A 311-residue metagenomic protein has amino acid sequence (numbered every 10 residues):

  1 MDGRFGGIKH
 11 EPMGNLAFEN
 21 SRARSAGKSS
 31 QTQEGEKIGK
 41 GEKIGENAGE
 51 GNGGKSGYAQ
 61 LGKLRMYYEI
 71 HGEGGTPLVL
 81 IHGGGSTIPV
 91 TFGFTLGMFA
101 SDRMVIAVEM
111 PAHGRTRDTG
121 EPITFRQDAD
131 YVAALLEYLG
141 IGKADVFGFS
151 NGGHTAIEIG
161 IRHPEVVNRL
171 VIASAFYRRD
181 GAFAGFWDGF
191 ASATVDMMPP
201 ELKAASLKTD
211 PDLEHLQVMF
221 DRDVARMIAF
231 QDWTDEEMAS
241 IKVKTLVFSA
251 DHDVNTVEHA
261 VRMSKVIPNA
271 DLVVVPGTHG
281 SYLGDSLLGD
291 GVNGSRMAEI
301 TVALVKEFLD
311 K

Functional and structural regions predicted by a protein language model:
M1-L78, D102-R103, A303-K311: Alpha/beta-hydrolase fold catalytic core
L64-R115: Conserved HGGG/HGGXW glycine-rich cap/lid loop of the alpha/beta-hydrolase fold
A107-F147, G289-M297: Active-site loop/oxyanion-hole signature of alpha/beta-hydrolase fold enzymes
H154-R162, N168-L202: Flexible "cap/lid" loop of the alpha/beta hydrolase fold
D221-E237, D251: Active-site nucleophile elbow and catalytic-triad environment of alpha/beta-hydrolase enzymes
I241, V247-S249: Short beta-strand/loop motif that positions the catalytic acidic residue of the alpha/beta-hydrolase fold
V254-H259: Conserved alpha/beta-hydrolase "acid-adjacent" motif
P276-K311: Catalytic active-site module of serine/aspartate enzymes centered on a nucleophile-bearing elbow/loop
